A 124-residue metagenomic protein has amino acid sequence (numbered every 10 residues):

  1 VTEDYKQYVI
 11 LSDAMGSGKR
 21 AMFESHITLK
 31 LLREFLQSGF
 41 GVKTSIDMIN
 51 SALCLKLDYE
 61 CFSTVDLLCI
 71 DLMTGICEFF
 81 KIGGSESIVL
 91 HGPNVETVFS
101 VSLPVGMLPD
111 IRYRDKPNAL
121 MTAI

Functional and structural regions predicted by a protein language model:
V1, M15-G16, H26: Sensory coupling linkers of modular signal transduction proteins
V1-D4, S63-V65, V98-I124: Acidic loop->beta-strand submotif enriched in PP2C/PPM serine/threonine phosphatases
V1-Q7, L11, T44, M48: Long, non-transmembrane cytosolic or organellar matrix-exposed soluble domains/tails of integral membrane proteins
Y5-S17, F79-I82, P117-I124: Conserved beta-strand-loop-short alpha-helix elements that form and flank the Mn2+/Mg2+-coordinating active site
L11-S12, C69, K81-G83, H91 (+2 more regions): Active-site proximal loops enriched in glycine and acidic residues that flank catalytic Cys/His/Asp and coordinate
G16-R20, S85, L108: Gly/Ser/Thr-rich beta-alpha loop segments that engage phosphate groups in nucleotides
A21-G92: Catalytic core of PPM/PP2C metal-dependent serine/threonine phosphatase domains
V95: Active-site regions of enzymes building and remodeling cell-envelope glycoconjugates
